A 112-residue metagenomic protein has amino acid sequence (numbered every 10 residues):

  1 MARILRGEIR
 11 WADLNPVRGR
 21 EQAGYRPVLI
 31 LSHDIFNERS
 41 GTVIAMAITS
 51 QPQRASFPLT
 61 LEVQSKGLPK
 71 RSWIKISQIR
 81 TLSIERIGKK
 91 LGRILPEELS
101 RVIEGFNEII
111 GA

Functional and structural regions predicted by a protein language model:
M1-A112: Conserved functional hotspots at enzyme active or ligand-binding sites that engage polyanionic ligands
